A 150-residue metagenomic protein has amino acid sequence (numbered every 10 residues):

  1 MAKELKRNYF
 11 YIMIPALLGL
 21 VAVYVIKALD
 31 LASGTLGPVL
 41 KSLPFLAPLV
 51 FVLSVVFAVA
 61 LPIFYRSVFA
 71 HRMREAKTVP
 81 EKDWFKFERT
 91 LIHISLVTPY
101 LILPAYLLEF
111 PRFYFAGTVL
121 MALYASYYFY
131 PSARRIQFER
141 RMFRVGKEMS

Functional and structural regions predicted by a protein language model:
Y9-L18, K86-S95: Select subsegments of transmembrane alpha-helices in polytopic membrane proteins, especially boundary-proximal
F10-A32: The first (N-terminal) embedded transmembrane alpha-helix
L29-K41: Membrane-interface helix termini and inter-helical loops of multi-pass transporters
L40-A58: Alpha-helical transmembrane segments
A58-K82: Membrane-helix interface/capping segments
A76-T90, R144: Membrane-helix boundary/juxtamembrane motif in polytopic membrane proteins
S95-V119: Alpha-helical transmembrane segments and their membrane-interface junctions in multi-pass membrane proteins
G117-S150: Alpha-helical transmembrane segments and their immediate juxtamembrane interface regions
